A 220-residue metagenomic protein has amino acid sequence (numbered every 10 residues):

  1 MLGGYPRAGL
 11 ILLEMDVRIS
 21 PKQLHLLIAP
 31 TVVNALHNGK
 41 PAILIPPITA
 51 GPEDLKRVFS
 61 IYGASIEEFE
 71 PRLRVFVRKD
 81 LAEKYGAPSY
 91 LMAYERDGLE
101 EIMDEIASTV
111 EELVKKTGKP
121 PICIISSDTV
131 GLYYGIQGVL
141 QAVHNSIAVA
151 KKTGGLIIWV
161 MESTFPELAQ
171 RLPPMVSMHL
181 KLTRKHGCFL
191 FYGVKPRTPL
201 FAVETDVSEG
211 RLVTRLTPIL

Functional and structural regions predicted by a protein language model:
M1-D54: Glycine-rich P-loop/Walker A and Walker A-like loops and their local beta1-loop-alpha1 context in P-loop NTPases
V17-K22, T49-P52, D128-G138, S163-E167: Short acidic, S/G/P-rich loop/turn micro-motifs used as interaction or catalytic elements
P41, G118-I122, K152-V160: Loop/turn-to-beta-strand initiation segments
P46-P52, K79-A82, G154-P166: Short beta-alpha junction loops
L55, F59-E101: Long, charge-dense
A82-N145: Phosphate-binding/switch loop-helix module in NTP-utilizing enzymes
L132-F165: Substrate-engagement module of ASCE P-loop NTPases
L156-L220: Phosphate-binding/switch region of NTP-binding enzymes
